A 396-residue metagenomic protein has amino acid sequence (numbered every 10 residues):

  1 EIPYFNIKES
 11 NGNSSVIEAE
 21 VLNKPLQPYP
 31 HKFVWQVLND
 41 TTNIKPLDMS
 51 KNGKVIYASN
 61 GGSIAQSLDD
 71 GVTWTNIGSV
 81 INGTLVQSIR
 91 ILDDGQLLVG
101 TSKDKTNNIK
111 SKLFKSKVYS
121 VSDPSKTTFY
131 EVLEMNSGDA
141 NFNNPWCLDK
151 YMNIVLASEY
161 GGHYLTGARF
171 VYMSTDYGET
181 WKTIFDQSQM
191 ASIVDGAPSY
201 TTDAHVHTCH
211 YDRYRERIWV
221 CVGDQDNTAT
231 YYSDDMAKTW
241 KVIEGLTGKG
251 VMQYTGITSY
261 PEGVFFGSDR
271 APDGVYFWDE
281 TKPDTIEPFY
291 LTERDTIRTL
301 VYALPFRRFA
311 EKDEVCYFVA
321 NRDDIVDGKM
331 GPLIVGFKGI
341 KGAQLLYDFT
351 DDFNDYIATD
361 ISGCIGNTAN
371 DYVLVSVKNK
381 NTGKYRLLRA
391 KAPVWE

Functional and structural regions predicted by a protein language model:
T41-K51, N82-L92, D139-K150, D203-T208 (+3 more regions): Repeated scaffold domains used in trafficking and secretory/extracellular systems, primarily beta-propellers
S50, S67-L68, S116-K117, V121 (+5 more regions): Conserved Ser/Thr-centered positions that define the repeating blades of beta-propeller domains
G53-Y57, G95-V99, M152-A157, R215-V220 (+3 more regions): Entry beta-strands of beta-propeller and related beta-repeat scaffolds
S63-A65, S102-I109, G161-L165, D224-N227 (+3 more regions): Short glycine/acidic-enriched loop and turn motifs that connect beta-strands
T75-S79, S125-N136, K182-Q189, K241-G245 (+2 more regions): Beta-propeller fold detector
S125-Y151, S158-Y160, T166, T183-A197: Asp-box/WD-like beta-propeller blade repeats and closely related beta-sheet repeat scaffolds
G263-V275, L291-Q344, Y356-I357: Loop/turn-rich, solvent-exposed surfaces of beta-rich toroidal or solenoidal domains
T359-E396: Blade-level signature of beta-propeller repeat domains, shared across WD40, Kelch, NHL, RCC1 and BNR/Asp-box propellers
